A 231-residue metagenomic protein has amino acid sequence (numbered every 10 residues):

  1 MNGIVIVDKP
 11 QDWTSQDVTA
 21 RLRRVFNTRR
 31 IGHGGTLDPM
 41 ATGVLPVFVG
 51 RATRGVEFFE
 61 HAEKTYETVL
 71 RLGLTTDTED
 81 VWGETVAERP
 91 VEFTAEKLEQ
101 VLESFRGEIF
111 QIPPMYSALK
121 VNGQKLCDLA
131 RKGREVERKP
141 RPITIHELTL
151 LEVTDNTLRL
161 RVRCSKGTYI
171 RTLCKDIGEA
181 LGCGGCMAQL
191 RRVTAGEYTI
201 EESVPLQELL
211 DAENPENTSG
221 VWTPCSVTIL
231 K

Functional and structural regions predicted by a protein language model:
M1-K231: Catalytic/RNA-binding core of pseudouridine synthases
